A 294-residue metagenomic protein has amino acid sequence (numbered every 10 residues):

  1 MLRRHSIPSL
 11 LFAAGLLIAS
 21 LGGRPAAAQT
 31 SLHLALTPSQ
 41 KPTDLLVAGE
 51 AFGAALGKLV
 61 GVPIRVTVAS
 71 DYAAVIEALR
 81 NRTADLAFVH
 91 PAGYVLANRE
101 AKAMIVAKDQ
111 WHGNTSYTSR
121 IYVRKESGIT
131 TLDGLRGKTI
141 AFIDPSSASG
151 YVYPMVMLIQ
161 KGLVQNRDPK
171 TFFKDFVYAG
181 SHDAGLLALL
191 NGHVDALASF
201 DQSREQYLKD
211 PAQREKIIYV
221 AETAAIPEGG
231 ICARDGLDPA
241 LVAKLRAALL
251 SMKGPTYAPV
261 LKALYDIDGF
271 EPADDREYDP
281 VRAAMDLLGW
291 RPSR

Functional and structural regions predicted by a protein language model:
S9-S20: Bacterial N-terminal signal peptides
A28-V95: Extracytoplasmic small-molecule ligand-binding "clamshell" domains of the periplasmic binding protein/Venus flytrap
Q29-L36, Q40-A51, G57, I226-E228 (+1 more regions): An extracytoplasmic/periplasmic, membrane-proximal ligand-sensing/linker region
L34-G57, A92, T118-G185: Bilobed "Venus flytrap"/periplasmic-binding protein-like clamshell domains and structurally analogous long
A73-A87, E100-A101, D133, V177-A198 (+1 more regions): Short helices/loops that flank or line small-molecule/ion binding pockets
E77-G134, P145: Acidic, polar ligand-binding/catalytic clefts
F88-E100, P154-Q160, A188-E215: A ligand-binding cleft/hinge motif common to bilobed small-molecule-binding domains
A103-N114, K174-D175, Y207-A225: Short beta-strand->loop
